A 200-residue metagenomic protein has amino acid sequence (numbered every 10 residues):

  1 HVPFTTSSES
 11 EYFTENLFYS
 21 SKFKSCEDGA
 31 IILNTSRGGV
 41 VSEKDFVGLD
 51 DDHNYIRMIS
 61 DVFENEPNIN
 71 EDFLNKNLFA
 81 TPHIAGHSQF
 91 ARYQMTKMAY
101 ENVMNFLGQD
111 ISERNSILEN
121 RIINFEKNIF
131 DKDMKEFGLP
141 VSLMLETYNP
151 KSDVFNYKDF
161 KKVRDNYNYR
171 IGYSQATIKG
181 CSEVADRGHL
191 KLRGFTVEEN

Functional and structural regions predicted by a protein language model:
H1-E71, V197: Rossmann-like adenosine-cofactor binding region
F18, L74, A91, M95: Short acidic-hydrophobic sequence patches enriched in Asp/Glu that either
S25-C26, R57-I59, P82-G86, V103-G108: Glycine-rich loops and low-complexity Gly/Arg-rich segments that provide flexible linkers or classic glycine-based
R37, F63, A85, S116-L118: Proline- and acidic/polar-enriched loop/turn elements at helix boundaries
E71-S88: Short FAD-binding loop at a beta-strand-to-alpha-helix junction that anchors the flavin cofactor in diverse
F90-N200: NAD(P)-dependent dehydrogenase/reductase Rossmann-like domain
